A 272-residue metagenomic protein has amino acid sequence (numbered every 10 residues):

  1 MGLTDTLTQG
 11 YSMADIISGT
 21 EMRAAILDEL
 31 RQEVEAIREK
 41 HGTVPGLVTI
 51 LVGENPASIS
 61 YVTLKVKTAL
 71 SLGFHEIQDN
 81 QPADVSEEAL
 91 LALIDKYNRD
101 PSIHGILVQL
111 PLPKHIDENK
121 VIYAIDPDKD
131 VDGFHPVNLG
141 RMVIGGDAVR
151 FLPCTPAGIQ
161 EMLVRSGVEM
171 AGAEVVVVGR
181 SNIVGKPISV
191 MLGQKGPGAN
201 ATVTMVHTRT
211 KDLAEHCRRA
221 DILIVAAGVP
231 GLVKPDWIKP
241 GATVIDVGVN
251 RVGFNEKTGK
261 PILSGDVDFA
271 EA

Functional and structural regions predicted by a protein language model:
M1-S12: Short, Lys/Arg-enriched N-terminal segments with co-localized hydrophobic residues within the first ~10-30 amino acids
Y11-H41: Positively charged, low-complexity intrinsically disordered leader regions
I37, G105-V175, H216: Anion-binding alpha/beta catalytic cores of soluble intermediary-metabolism enzymes, centered on
P45-L47, V175: Conserved hydrophobic helix-helix packing surfaces used for dimerization/oligomerization
L47, A69-A83, A199-M205: Short beta-strand elements in bilobed, periplasmic/extracellular small-molecule ligand-binding domains
V52-V66, G146-T243, V252, K260 (+1 more regions): Glycine-rich phosphate/diphosphate-binding loop of Rossmann-like nucleotide-binding domains
A89-P101: Short, well-structured alpha-helical segments in soluble
N119-D126, D130, L139, G248-A272: Rossmann-fold NAD(P)-binding glycine/threonine-rich loop
